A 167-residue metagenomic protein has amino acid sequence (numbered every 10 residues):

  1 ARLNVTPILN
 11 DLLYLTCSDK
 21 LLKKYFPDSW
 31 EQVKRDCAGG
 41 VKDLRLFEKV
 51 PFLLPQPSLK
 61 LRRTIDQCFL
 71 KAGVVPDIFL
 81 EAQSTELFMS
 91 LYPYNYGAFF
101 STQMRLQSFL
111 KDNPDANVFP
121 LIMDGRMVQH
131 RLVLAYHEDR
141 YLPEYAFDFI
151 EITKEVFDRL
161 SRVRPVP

Functional and structural regions predicted by a protein language model:
A1-S29: Short beta-strand-centered segments that line the small-molecule binding cleft or hinge of alpha/beta clamshell
R2-D11, E86-D139: Beta-alpha-beta core module
C17, A82, F100-S101: A short structural motif in glycosyltransferase catalytic domains
C17, K23-A72, P143-A146, I150: Secondary-structure junction motif
L54-P55, V75-S84: Short beta-strand-to-loop elements that line the ligand-binding cleft of bilobed periplasmic-binding protein-like
Q67-F79, F109-K111, V156: C-terminal/domain-terminus segments
T153-V166: Periplasmic-binding protein-like
